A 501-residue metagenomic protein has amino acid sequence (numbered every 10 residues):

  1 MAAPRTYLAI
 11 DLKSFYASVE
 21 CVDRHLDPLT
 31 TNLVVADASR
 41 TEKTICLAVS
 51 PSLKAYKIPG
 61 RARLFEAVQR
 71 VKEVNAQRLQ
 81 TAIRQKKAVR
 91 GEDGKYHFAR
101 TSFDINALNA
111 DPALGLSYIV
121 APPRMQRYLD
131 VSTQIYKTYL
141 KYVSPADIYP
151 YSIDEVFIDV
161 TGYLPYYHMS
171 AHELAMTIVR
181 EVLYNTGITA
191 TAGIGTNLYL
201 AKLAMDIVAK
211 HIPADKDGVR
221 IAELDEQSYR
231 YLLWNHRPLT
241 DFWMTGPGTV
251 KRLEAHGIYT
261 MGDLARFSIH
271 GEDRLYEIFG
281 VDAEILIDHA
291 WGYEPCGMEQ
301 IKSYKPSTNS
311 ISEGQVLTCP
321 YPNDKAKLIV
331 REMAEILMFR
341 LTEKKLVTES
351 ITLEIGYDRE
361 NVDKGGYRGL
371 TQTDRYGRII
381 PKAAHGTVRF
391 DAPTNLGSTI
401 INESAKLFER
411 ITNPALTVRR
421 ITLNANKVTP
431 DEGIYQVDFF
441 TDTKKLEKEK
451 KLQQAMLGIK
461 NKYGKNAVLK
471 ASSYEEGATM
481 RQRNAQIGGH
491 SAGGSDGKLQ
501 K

Functional and structural regions predicted by a protein language model:
M1-D288, P295-M298, T443-K501: Gly/Gly-Pro- and Ser/Thr-rich, intrinsically disordered tail segments characteristic of DNA damage-repair and tolerance
A2, A9, D241, P247-T417 (+1 more regions): DNA-contacting surface of Y-family translesion DNA polymerases
K13-F15, S39-K43, Y357-V362, V428-D431: Short, charged/polar surface micro-motifs in flexible loops or helix N-caps
R40, D104-L108, P112, E299 (+5 more regions): N-proximal short alpha-helices
T44, V71, T308, S312-G314 (+5 more regions): Intrinsically disordered, low-complexity regions
I194-Y199, D288-W291, V347-R359, T417-T429 (+1 more regions): A glycine-rich phosphate-binding loop feature that marks nucleotide/adenosyl-phosphate handling sites
A405-N461: C-terminal hydrophobic structural anchor segments that stabilize assembly/packing rather than catalytic chemistry
